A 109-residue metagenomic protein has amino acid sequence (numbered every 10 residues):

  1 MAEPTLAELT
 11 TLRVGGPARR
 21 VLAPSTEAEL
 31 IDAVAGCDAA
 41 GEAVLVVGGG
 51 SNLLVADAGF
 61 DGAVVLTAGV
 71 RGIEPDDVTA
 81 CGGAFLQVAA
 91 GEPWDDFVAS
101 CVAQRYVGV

Functional and structural regions predicted by a protein language model:
M1-V109: Anion-binding (especially nucleotide phosphate/pyrophosphate-binding) glycine-rich loop and adjoining beta-alpha core
